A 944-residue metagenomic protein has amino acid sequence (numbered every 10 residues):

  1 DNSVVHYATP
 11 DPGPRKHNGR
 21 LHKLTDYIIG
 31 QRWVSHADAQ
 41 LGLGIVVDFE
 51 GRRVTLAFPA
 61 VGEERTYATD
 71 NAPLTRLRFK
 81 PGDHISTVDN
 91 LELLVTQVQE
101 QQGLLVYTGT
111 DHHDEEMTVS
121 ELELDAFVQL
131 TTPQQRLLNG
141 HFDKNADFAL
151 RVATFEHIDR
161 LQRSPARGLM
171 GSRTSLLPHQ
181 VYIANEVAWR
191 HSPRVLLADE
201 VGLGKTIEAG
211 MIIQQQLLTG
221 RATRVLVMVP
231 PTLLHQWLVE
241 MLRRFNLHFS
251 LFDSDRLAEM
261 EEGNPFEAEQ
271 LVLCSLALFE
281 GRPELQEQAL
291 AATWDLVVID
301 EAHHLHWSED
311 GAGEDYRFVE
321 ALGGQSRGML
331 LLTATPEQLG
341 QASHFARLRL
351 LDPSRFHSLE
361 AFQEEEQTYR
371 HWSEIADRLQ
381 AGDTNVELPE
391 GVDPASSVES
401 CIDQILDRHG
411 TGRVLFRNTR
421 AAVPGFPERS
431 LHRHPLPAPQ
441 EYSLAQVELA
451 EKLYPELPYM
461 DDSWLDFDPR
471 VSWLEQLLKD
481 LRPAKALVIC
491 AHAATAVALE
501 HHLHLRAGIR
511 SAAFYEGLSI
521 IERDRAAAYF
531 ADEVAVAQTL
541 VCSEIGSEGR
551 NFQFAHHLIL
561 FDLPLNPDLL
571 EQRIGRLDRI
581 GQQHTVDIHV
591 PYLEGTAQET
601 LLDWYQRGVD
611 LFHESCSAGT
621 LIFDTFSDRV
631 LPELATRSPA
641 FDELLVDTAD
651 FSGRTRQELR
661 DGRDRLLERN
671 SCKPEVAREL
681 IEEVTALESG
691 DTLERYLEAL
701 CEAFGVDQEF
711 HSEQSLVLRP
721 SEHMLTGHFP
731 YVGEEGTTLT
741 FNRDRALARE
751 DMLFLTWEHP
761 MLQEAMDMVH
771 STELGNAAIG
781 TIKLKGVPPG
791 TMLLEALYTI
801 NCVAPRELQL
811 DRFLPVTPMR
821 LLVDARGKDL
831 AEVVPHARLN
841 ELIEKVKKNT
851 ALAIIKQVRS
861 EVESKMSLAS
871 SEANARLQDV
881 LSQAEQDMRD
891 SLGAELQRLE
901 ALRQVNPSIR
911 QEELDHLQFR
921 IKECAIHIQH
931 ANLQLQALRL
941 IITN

Functional and structural regions predicted by a protein language model:
F49, T75, V386-V392, N418-R482 (+6 more regions): Charged, non-catalytic accessory extensions
E116-T118, E123-D147, R160-T174, N185 (+7 more regions): SF2 helicase/translocase NTPase motor core, specifically the RecA-like lobe 1 inter-motif segment between Walker
R173-P193, D466-R470: N-terminal pre-P-loop "Q-motif" helix
S192-I212: Walker A/P-loop
A268, V272-W294, E309-R327, S343 (+5 more regions): Inter-lobe coupling linker of SF2 helicases/translocases
R282-P283, L339-G340, V497, V541-A555 (+1 more regions): SF2 helicase motor core recognition
T293, A346, R550-D562, D587-V590: A short beta-strand element within the Helicase C-terminal
L577-Q606: Conserved segment of the helicase C-terminal RecA-like domain
